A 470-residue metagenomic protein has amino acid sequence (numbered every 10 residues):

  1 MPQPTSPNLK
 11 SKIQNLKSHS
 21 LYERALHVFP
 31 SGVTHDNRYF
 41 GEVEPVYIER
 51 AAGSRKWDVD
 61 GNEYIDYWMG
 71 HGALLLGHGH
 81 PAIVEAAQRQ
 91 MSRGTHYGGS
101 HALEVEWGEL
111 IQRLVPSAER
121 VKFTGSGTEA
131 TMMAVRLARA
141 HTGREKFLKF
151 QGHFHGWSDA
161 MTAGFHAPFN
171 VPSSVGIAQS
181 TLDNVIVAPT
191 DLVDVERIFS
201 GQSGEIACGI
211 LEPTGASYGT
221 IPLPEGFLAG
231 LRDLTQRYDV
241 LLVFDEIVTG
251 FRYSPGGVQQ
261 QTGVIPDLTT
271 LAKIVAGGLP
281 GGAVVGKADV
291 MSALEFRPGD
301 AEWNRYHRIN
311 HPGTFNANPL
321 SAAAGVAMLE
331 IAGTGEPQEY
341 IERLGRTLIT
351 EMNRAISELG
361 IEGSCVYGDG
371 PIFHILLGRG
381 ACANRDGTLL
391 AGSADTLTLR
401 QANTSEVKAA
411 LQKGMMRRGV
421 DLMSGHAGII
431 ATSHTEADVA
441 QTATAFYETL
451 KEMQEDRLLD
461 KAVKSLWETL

Functional and structural regions predicted by a protein language model:
M1-S18: Short, basic, low-complexity termini and linkers enriched in Ser/Thr/Gly/Pro that act as targeting/leader peptides
L16-L470: Conserved N-terminal phosphate-binding loop of PLP-dependent enzymes in the Aspartate aminotransferase
